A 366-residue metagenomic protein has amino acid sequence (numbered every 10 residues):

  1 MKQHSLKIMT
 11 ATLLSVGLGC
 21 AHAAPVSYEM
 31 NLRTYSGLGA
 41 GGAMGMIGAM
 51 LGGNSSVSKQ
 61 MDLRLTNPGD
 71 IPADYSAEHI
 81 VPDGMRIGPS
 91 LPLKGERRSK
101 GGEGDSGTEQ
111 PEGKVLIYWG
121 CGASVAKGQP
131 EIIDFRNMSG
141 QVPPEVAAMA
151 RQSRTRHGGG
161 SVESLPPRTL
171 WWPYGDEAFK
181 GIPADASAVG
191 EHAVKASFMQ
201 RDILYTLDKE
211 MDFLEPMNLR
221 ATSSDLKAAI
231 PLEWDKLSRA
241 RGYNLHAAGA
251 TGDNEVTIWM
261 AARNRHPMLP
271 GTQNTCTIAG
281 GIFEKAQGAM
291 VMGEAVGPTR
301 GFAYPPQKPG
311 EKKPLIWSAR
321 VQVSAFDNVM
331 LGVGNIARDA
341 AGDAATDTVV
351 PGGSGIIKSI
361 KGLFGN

Functional and structural regions predicted by a protein language model:
M1-H22: Gram-negative bacterial Sec-dependent N-terminal signal peptides
S27-E177: Solvent-exposed N-terminal domain segments of exported/luminal and surface proteins
S36-S55, E255-I258, V333-N366: Glycine- and small hydrophobic-rich membrane-insertion segments that are intrinsically disordered in solution
S187, A193-V194, G280-P309, I316: Beta-strand-rich modules
R201-L214: Proline/serine/threonine-rich low-complexity linkers at boundaries of modular beta-sandwich domains
I230-R239: Conserved aromatic anchor
A250-A279: Exoplasmic/lumenal beta-rich domain surfaces
T299-I336: Extracellular fibronectin type III
